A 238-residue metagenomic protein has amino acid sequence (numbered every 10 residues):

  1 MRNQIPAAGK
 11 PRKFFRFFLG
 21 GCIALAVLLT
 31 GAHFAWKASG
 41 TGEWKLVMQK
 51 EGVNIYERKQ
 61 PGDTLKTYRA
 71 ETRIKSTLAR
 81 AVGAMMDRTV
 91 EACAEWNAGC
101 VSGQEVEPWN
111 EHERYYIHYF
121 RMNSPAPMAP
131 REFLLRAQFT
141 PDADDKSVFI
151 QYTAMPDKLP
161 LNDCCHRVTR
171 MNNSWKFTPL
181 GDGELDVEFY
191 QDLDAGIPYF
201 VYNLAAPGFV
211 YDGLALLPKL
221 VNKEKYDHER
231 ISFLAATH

Functional and structural regions predicted by a protein language model:
R2-H238: Eukaryotic helix-grip
